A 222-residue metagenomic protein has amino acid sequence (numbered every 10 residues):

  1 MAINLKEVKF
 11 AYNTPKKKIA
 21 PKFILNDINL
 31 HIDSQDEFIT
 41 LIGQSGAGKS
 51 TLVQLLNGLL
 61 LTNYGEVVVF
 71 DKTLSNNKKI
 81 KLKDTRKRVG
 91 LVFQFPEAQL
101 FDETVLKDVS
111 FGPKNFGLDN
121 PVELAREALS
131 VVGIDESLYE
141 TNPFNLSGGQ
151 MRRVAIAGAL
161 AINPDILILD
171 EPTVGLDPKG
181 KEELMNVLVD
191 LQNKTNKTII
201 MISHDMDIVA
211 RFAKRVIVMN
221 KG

Functional and structural regions predicted by a protein language model:
N57: Helix-to-loop junction immediately C-terminal to a conserved catalytic motif
G65-N76, T85: Conserved ABC transporter NBD signature motif
N120-S137: Conserved ABC ATPase "signature" region
N142-L146, Q150: Conserved ABC ATPase signature
N163: Conserved catalytic motifs of ABC-family nucleotide-binding domains
L167-D170: Catalytic Walker B motif of ABC-type/P-loop ATPase nucleotide-binding domains
S203-H204: H-loop/switch region of ABC-family ATPase nucleotide-binding domains
